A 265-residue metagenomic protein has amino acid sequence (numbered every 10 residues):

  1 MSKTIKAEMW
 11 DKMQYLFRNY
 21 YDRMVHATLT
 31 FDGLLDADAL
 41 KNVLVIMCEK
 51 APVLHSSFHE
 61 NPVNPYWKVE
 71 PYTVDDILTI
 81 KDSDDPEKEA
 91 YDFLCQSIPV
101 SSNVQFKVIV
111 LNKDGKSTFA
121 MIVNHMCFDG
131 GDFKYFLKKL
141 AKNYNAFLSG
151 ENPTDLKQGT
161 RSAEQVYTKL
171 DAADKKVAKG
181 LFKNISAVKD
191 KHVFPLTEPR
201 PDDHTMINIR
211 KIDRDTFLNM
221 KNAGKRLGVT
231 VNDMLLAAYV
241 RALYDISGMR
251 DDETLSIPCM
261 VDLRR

Functional and structural regions predicted by a protein language model:
S2-D11, Y15, C127, G131-N222: Non-catalytic, low-complexity flexible loops and terminal extensions
S2-K3, Y20-A39, S102-A120, L196-R264: Gly/Ser/Thr-rich phosphate-binding loops and adjoining beta-strand/alpha-helix segments that form adenosine-phosphate
Q14-F17, L44: Short secondary-structure capping/turn segments at boundaries of alpha-helices and beta-strands
Y15, C95, Y244-D245: Short beta-turn/strand-loop junction motif enriched in small, turn-promoting residues
K41-G131, Y135-A146: Acyl-thioester-dependent condensation/acyltransferase catalytic cores
I46-Y91, A163-A173, K189-P199, I207-R226: Contiguous N-terminal and early-domain "leader" segments and peripheral loops that mark the onset or edge of a domain
E49, N145-S149, Y244-G248: A generic secondary-structure boundary signal that marks alpha-helix termini
S57-P62, G150-T160, R250-S256: Short, glycine/acidic-rich hinge or "gate" loops at secondary-structure transitions that mediate conformational
